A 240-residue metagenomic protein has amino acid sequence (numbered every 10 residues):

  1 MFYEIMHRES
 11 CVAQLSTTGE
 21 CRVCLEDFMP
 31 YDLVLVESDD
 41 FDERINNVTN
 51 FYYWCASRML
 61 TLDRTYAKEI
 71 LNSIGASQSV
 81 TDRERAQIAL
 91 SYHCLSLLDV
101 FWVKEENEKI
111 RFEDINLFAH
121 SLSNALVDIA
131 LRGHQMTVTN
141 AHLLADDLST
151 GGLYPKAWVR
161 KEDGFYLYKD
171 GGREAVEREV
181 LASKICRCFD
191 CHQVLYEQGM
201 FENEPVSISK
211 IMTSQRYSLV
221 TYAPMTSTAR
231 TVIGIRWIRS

Functional and structural regions predicted by a protein language model:
M1-S240: Phosphate/dinucleotide-binding and metal-coordinating scaffold of catalytic cores in nucleotide-dependent enzymes
